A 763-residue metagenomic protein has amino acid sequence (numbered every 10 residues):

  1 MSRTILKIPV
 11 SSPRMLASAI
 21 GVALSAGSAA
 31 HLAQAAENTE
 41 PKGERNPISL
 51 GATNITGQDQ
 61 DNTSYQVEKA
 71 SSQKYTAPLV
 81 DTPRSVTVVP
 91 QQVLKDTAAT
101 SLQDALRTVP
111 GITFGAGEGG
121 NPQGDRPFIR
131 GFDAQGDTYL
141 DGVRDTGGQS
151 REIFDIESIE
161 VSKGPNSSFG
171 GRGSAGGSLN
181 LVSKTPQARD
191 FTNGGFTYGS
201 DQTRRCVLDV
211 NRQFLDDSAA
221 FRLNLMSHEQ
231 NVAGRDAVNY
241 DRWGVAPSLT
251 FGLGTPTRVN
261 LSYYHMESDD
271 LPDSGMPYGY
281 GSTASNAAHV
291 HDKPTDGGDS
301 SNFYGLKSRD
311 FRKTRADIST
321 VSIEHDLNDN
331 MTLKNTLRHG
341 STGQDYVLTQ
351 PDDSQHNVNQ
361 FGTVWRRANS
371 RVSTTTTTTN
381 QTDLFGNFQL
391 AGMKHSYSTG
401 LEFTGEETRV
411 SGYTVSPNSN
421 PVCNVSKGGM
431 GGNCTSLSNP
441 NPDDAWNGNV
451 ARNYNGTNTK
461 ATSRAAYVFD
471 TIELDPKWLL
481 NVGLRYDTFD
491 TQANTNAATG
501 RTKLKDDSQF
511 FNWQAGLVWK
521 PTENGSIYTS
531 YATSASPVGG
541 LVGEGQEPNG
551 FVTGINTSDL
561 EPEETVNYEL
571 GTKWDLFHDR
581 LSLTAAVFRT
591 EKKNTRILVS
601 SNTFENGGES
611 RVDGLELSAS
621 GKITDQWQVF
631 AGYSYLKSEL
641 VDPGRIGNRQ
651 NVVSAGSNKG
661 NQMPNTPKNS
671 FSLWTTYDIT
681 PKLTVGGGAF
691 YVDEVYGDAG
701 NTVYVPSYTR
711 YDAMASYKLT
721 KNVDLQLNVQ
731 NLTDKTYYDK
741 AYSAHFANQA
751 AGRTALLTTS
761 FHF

Functional and structural regions predicted by a protein language model:
S25, L50-R189, S534, L570: Acidic, small-polar-rich N-terminal luminal/periplasmic segments of exported/outer-membrane proteins
F154-E157, S168-V245, L253-T257, D317 (+1 more regions): Outer-membrane beta-barrel translocator/receptor signature
H228-A233, Y240, V245-D326, S341-T375 (+3 more regions): Acidic/polar loop-and-plug regions of large Gram-negative outer-membrane beta-barrel proteins
T250-G254, T375, K394-S396, G400-E406 (+5 more regions): Structural signature of Gram-negative outer-membrane beta-barrels, strongest in the C-terminal barrel of TonB-dependent
S319-S341, A368-N494: Face-selective signature of the C-terminal outer-membrane beta-barrel domain
I323-N328, T332-R338, T342-L348, I527-Y528 (+2 more regions): Membrane-embedded beta-barrel scaffold of Gram-negative outer-membrane proteins
R589-E591, N606-A699, T733, S760-H762: Gram-negative outer-membrane beta-barrel transporters
F690-D698, S716-F763: C-terminal beta-signal and adjacent terminal beta-strands/loops of Gram-negative outer-membrane beta-barrel proteins
